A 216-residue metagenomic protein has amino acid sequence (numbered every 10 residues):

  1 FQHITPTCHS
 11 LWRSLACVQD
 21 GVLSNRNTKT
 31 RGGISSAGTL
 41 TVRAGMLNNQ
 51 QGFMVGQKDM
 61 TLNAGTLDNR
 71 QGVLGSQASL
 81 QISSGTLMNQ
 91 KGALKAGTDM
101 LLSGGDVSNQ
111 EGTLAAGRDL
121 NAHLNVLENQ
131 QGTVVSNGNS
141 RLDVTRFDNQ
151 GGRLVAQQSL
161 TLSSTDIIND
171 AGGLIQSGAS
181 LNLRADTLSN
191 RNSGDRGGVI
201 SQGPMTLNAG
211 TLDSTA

Functional and structural regions predicted by a protein language model:
F1-A216: A composition-driven surface/loop motif
